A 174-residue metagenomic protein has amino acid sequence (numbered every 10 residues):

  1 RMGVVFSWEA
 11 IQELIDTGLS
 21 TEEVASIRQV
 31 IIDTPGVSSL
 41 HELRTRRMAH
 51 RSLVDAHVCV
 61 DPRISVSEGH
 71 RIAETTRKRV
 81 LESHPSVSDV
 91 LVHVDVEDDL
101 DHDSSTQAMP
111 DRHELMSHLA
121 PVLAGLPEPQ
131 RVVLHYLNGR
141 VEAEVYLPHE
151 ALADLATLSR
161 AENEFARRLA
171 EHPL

Functional and structural regions predicted by a protein language model:
R1-L174: Alpha-helical transmembrane segments and adjacent TM-loop junctions that form the membrane-embedded core of multi-pass
